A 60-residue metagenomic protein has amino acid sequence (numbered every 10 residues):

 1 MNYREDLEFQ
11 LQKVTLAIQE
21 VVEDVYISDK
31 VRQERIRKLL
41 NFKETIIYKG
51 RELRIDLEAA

Functional and structural regions predicted by a protein language model:
M1-Q33, G50-E58: N-terminal acidic leader/helix
I36-I46: Short amphipathic alpha-helical coiled-coil/interface segments
